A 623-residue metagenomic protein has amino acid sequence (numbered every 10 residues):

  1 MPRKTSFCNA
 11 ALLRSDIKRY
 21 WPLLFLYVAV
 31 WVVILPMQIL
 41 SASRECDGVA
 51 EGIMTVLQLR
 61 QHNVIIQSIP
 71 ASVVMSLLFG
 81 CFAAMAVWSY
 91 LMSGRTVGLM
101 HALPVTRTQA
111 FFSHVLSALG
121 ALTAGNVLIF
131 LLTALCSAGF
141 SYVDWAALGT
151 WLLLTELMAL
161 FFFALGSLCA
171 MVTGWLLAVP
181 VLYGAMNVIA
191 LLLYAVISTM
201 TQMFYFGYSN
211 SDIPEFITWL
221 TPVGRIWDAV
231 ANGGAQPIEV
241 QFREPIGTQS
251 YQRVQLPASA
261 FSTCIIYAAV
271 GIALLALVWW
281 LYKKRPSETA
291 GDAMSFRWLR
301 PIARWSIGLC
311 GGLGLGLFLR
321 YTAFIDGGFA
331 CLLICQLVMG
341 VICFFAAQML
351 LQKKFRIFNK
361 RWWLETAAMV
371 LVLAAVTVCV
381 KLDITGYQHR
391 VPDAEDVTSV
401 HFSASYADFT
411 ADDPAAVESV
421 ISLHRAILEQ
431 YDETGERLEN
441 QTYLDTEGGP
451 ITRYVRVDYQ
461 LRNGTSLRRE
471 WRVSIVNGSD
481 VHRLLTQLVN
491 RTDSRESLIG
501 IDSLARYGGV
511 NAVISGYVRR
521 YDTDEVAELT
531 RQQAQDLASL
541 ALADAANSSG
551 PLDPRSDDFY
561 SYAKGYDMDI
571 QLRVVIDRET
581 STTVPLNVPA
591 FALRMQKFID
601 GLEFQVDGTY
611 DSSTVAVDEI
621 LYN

Functional and structural regions predicted by a protein language model:
M1-Y27: Aromatic- and glycine-rich beta-strand/loop motifs that create alpha-glucan
R3-T5, S41-I66, L191-L281, P286-S295 (+3 more regions): Terminal transmembrane helical anchor/hairpin motif
I39, H62, I69, L116-V179 (+3 more regions): Secretory targeting signals
Q67-T96: Long, hydrophobic alpha-helical segments
V87-G120, P286, A290-G291, T530-G550: Helix-loop-helix units of permease transmembrane domains in multi-pass membrane transporters, especially ABC
A303-G311, F345-Y387: Internal/C-terminal transmembrane anchor helices
V378-N463: Membrane-interface segments at or immediately adjacent to transmembrane helices that form the boundary between
T434-S474, G550-L586: Short, structured surface segments that line ligand/substrate-binding pockets
